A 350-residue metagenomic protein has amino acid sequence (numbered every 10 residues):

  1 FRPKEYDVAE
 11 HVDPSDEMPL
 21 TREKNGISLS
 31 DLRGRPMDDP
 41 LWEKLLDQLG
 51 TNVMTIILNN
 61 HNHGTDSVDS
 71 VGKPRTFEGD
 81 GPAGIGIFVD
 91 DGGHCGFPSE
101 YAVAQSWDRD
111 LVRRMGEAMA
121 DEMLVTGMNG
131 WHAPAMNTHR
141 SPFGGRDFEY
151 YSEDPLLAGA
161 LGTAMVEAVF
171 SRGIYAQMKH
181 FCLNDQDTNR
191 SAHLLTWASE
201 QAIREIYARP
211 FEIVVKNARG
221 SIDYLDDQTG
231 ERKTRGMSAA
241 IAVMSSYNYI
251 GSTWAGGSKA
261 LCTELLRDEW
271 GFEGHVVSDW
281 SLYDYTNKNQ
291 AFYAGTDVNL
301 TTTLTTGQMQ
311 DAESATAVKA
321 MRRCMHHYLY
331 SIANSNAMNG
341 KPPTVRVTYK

Functional and structural regions predicted by a protein language model:
F1-K350: Glycoside hydrolase catalytic-domain context in secreted enzymes
